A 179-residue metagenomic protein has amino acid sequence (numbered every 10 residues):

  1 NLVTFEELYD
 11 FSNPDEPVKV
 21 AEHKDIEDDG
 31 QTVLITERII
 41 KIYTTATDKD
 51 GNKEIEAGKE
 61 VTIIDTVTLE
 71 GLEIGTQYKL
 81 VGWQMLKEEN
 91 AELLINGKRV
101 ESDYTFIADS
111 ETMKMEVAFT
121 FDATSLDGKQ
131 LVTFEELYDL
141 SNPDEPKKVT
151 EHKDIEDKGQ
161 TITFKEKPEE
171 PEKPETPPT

Functional and structural regions predicted by a protein language model:
N1-T179: Extracellular Ser/Thr- and Pro-rich, acidic-biased low-complexity repeat/linker "stalks"
